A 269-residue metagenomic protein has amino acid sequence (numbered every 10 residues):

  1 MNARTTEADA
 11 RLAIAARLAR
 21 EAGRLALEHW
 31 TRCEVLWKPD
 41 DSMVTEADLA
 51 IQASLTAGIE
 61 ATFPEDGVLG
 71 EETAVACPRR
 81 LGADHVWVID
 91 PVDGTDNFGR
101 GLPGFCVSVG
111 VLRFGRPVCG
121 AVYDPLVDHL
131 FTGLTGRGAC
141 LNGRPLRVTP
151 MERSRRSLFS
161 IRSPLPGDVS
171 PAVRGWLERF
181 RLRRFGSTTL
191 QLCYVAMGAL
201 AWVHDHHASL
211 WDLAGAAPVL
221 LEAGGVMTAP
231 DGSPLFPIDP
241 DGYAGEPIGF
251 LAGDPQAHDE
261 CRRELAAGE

Functional and structural regions predicted by a protein language model:
M1-L12, R17, R24, P171 (+1 more regions): Oxyanion/phosphate-interacting regions
M1-V92, R263, A267: N-terminal subdomain of lithium-sensitive/metallo-dependent phosphomonoesterases centered on the IMPase/IPPase/PAP
A26, D48, I59, T95 (+5 more regions): Residue-level signal for inorganic ion chemistry
R32-L36, E178-F185, V226-T228: Short secondary-structure junctions
D48, E71, D90-D93, N97 (+3 more regions): Acidic active-site catalytic centers that drive phospho-/nucleotidyl reactions and related ester hydrolyses
A83-G120: Glycine-rich active-site/cofactor-binding loop and its immediate structural neighborhood
V109-C193, D239-E269: Acidic beta-strand-loop-alpha-helix segment within the catalytic core of divalent metal-dependent phosphate-processing
